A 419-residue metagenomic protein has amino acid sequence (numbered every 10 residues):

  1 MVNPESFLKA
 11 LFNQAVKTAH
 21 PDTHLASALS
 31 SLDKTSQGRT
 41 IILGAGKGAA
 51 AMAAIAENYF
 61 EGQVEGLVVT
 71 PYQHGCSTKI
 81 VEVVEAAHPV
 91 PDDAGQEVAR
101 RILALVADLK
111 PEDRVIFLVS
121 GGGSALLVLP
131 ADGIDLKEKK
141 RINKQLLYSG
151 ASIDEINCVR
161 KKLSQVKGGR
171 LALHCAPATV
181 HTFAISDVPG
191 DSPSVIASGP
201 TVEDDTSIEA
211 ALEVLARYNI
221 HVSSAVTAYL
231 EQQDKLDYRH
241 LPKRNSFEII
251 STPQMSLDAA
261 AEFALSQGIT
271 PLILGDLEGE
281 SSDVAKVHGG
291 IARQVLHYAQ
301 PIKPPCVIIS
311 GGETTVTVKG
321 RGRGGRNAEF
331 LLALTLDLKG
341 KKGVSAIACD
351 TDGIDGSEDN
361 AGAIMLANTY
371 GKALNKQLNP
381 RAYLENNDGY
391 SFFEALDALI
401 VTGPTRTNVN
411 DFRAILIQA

Functional and structural regions predicted by a protein language model:
M1-L43, A51-M52: An N-terminal, well-structured beta->alpha segment
I55-V64, I80-E82, A107, P130-R141 (+4 more regions): A glycine- and small-aliphatic-rich helix-loop capping segment at beta-alpha/alpha-beta transitions that lines
T70-P111, R160: Glycine-rich oxoanion-binding loops at beta->alpha junctions
A107-D191, V195, P200-E203, N379 (+5 more regions): Glycine-rich, mobile lid/loop segments that gate access to catalytic sites or pores
I134-S152, D204-N219, G320-A346: Gly/Ser/Thr-rich active-site loops/lids in small-molecule metabolic enzymes that frequently grip phosphoryl groups
A178-H181, E203-Q294: Accessory alpha-helical/coil subdomains and C-terminal extensions that flank or cap enzyme catalytic cores
G268-A348, S357: Active-site segments that bind and position negatively charged phosphate/pyrophosphate groups
L331-A419: Internal helix-turn-beta structural module
